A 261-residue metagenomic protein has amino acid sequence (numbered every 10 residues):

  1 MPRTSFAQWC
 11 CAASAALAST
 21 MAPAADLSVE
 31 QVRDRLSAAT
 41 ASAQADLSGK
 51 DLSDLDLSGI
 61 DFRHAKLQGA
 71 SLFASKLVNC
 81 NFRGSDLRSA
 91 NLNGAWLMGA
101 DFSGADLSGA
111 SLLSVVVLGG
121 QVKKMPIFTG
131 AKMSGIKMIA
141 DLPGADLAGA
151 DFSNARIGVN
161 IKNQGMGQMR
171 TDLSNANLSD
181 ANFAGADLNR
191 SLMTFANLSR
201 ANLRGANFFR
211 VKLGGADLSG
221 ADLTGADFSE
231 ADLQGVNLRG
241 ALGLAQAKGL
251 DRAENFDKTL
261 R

Functional and structural regions predicted by a protein language model:
M1-C11: Bacterial N-terminal signal peptides that target proteins for export
C10-A18: Bacterial N-terminal signal peptides
P23-R261: Tandem repeat scaffolds
